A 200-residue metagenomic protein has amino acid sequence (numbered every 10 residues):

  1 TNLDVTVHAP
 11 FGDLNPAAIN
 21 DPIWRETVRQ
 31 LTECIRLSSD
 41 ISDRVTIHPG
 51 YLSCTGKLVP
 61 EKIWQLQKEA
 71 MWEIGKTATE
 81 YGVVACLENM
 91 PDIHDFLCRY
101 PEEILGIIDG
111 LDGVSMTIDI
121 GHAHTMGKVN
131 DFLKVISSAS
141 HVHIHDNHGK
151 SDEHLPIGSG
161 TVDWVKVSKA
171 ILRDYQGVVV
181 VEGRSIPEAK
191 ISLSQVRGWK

Functional and structural regions predicted by a protein language model:
T1, C34, S38, I74-A78 (+3 more regions): Hydrophobic, Leu/Ile/Phe/Ala-enriched alpha-helical segments that form helix-helix packing faces
T1-A9, D40-I47: Short coil-to-beta-strand
N2-I19, I23-W24: Short hydrophobic interaction/assembly module
H8, T27, S38, A85 (+5 more regions): Conserved, mostly hydrophobic/aromatic
P10, D21, R25-V28, T161 (+1 more regions): Generic alpha-helical scaffold signal
P10-L14, G50-L52, M90-D92, D119-A123 (+2 more regions): Active-site beta-loop-alpha junctions enriched in small/polar residues
P16-S115: Active-site acidic/histidine proton-transfer and metal-coordination neighborhood in alpha/beta enzyme cores
D43, C98-P101, L105-S115, A123-K200: Histidine-acidic metal/acid-base catalytic patches
